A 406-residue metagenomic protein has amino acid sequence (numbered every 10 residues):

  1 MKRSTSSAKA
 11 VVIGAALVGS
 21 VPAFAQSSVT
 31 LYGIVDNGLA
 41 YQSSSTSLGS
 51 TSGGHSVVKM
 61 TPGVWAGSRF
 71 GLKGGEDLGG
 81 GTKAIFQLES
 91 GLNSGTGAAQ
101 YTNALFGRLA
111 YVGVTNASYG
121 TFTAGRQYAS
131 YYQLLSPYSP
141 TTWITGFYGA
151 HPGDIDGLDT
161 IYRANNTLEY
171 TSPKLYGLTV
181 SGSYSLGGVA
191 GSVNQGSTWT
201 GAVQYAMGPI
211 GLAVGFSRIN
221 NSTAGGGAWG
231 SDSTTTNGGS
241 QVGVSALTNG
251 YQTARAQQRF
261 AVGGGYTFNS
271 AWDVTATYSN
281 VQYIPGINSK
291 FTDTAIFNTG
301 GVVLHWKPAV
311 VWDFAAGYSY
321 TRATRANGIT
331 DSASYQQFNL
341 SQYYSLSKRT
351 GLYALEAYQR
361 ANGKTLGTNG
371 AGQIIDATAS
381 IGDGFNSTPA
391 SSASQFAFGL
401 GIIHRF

Functional and structural regions predicted by a protein language model:
M1-V11: Bacterial N-terminal signal peptides that target proteins for export
S20-P22: N-terminal signal peptide c-region/cleavage motif recognized by signal peptidases
S27-Y41, V58-G187, Q195-S197, G201-R218 (+1 more regions): Outer membrane beta-barrel
L39-S47, L92-A98, S130-L134, G188-S192 (+4 more regions): Gram-negative outer-membrane beta-barrel proteins
G49-T51, T102-L105, P140-T145, W229-T235 (+3 more regions): Flexible, surface-exposed loop regions and adjacent strand-edge segments of Gram-negative outer-membrane beta-barrel
V57-T61, G95-T102, I155-L158, G188-S192 (+4 more regions): Outer-membrane beta-barrel domain signature
A202-S345, E356-Y358, A393: Detector for outer-membrane/organellar transmembrane beta-barrel domains, recognizing the amphipathic beta-strand
L346, S392-F406: Outer-membrane beta-barrel "beta-signal"
